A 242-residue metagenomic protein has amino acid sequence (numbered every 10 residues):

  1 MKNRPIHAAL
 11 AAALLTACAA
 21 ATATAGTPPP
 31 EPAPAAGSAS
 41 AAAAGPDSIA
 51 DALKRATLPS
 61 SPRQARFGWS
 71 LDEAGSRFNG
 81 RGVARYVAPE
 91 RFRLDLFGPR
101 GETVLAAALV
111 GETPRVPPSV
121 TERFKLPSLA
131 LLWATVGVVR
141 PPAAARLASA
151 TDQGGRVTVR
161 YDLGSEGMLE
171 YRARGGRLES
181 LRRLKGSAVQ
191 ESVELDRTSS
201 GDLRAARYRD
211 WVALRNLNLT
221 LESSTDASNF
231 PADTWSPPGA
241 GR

Functional and structural regions predicted by a protein language model:
M1-C18: Sec-dependent bacterial lipoprotein signal peptides
C18-N79, V83, V87-R91, D233-R242: N-terminal leader/targeting segments and the immediate start of mature chains
G82-Y86, A107-T113, V193-R197, S223: Extended lipid/amphipathic-ligand handling interfaces
V87-P89, F97-P99, V110-P114, S119-T121 (+3 more regions): Solvent-exposed coil/turn segments that connect beta secondary-structure elements in extracytoplasmic/periplasmic
E102-V104: Membrane-embedded segments
T113-R146: Acidic/charged, solvent-exposed loop-and-adjacent secondary-structure segments enriched in E/D, K/R, S/T, and G/P
T151-R242: Gly/Pro-enriched, hydrophobic low-complexity segments that function as extracytoplasmic propeptides/linkers
